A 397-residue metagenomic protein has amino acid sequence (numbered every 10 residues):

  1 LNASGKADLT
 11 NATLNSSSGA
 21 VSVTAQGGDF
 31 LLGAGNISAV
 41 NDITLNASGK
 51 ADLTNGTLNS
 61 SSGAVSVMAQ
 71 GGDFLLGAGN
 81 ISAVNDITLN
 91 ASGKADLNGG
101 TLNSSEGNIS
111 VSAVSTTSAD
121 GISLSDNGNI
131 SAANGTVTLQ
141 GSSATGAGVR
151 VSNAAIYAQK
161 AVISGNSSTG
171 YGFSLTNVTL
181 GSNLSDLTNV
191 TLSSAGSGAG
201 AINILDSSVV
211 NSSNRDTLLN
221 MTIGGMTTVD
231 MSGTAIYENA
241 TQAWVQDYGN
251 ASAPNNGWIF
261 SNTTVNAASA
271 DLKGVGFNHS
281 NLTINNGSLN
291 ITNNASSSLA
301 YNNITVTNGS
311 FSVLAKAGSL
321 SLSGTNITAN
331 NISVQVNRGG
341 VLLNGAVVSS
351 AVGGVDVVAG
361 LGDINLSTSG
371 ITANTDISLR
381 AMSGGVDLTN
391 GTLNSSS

Functional and structural regions predicted by a protein language model:
A7-L9, L14-N15, A20-V21, G27-L32 (+46 more regions): Extracellular beta-strand scaffolds
